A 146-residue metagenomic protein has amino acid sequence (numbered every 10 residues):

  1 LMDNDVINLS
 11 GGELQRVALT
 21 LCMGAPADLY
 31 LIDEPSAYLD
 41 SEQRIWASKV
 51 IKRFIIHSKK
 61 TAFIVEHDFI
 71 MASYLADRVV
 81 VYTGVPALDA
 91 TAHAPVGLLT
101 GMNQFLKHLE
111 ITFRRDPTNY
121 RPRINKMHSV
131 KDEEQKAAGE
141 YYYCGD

Functional and structural regions predicted by a protein language model:
D5, I32-S36, E42: Walker B catalytic motif
D5-L9, E13: Conserved ABC ATPase signature
V17-L19: Hydrophobic anchor residue at the start of the ABC signature
M23-D28: A short, proline-enriched helix->beta-strand linker immediately N-terminal to the Walker B motif in ABC-type P-loop
R44-S58: Helical segment within the ABC ATPase nucleotide-binding domain
V65-H67: H-loop/switch region of ABC-family ATPase nucleotide-binding domains
A72-Y74: A short, surface-exposed alpha-helical micro-motif characterized by mixed small hydrophobic and charged/polar residues
V81-P122: Conserved beta-strand-loop-alpha-helix hinge in the C-terminal portion of ABC ATPase nucleotide-binding domains
